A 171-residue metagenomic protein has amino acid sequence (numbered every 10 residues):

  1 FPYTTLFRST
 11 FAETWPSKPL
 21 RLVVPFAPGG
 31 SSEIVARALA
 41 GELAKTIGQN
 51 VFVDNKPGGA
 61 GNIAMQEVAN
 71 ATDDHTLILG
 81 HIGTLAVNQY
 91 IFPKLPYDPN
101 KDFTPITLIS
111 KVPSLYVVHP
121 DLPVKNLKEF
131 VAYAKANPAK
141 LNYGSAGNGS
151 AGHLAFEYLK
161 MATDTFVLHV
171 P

Functional and structural regions predicted by a protein language model:
F1-L6: Short, small-residue-biased leader/transition segments that mark boundaries at the very start of proteins
R8-A12: Sec/Tat signal peptide C-region and signal peptidase I cleavage site
L22-V35, P57-A60, G144-A151: Extracytoplasmic "Venus flytrap"
S32-G48, H153-M161: Short, polar/charged alpha-helical segment
G59-A60, L77-V87, L108-I109: Ligand-binding clamshell of periplasmic/extracellular solute-binding protein-like
N70-T76, Y90-P171: Hinge/capping helix and adjacent helix->loop/strand transition within the periplasmic-binding protein
